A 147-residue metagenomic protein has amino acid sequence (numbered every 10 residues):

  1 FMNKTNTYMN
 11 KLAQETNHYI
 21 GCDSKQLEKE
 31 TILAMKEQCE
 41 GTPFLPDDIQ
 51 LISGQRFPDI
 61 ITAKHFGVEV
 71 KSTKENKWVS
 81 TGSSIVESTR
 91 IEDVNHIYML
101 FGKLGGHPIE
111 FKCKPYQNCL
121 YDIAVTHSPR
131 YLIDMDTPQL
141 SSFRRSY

Functional and structural regions predicted by a protein language model:
F1-L45: Acidic-basic catalytic patches of nuclease active cores, encompassing PD-(D/E)XK and other metal-cofactor nuclease
Q14-K25, Q50, Q55, V86-T89: Short, charged/polar micro-motifs that form catalytic or ligand-binding hotspots
L45-I61: Active-site metal-binding core of divalent-cation-utilizing nuclease and nuclease-like domains
G54, K71-E75, L104, D136-P138: An acidic- and aromatic-residue-enriched active-site/binding cleft used to recognize and process polar
F57, H65, V94-Y98: Extracellular structured ligand-interaction cores
I60-K74: Conserved catalytic cores of phosphodiester-cleaving nucleases, focusing on short active-site segments
K74-A124: Catalytic cores of nucleic-acid endonucleases
I109-Y147: Charged, amphipathic alpha-helical linkers/stalks
